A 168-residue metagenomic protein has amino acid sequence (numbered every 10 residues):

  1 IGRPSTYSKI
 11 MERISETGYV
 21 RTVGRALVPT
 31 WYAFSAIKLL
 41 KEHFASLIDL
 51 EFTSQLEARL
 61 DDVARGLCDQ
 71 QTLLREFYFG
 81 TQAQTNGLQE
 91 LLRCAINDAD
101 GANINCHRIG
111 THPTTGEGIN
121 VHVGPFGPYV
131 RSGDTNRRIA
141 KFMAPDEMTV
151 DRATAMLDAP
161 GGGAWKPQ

Functional and structural regions predicted by a protein language model:
I1-Q168: Basic, low-complexity terminal or inter-domain segments flanking catalytic cores
